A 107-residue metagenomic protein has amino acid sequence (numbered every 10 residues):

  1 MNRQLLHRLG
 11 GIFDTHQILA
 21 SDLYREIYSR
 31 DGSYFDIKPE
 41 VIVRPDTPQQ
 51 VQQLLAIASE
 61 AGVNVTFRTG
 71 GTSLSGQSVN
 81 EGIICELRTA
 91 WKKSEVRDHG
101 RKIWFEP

Functional and structural regions predicted by a protein language model:
M1-E60, G70-K102: N-terminal flexible segment immediately upstream of the FAD-binding catalytic core in FAD-dependent oxidoreductases
G62-N64: Residue-level detector of anion-binding/catalytic polar loops
T66, W104-E106: Structural detector of well-ordered beta-strand residues that form the stable sheet scaffold of enzyme domains
